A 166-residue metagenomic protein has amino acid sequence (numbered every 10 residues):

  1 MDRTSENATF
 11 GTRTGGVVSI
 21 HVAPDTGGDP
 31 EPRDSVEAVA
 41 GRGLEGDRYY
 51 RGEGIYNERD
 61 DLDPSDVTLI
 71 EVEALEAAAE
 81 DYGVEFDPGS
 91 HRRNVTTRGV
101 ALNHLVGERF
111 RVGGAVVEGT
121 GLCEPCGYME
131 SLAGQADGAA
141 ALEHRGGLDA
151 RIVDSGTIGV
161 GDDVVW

Functional and structural regions predicted by a protein language model:
M1, V116, V164-W166: Solvent-exposed, well-ordered amphipathic alpha-helical segments that flank/support binding or catalytic loops
D2-V112, S155: Electropositive, beta-rich accessory/interaction domains or terminal extensions that provide binding surfaces
D47, C126-Y128, G159: Intrinsically disordered, low-complexity acidic/polar segments
R93, T97-S155: Glycine-rich active-site loops that engage anionic ligands at enzyme catalytic sites
H104, I158-G159, V164: Short, well-ordered loop/turn sites that connect or cap secondary structure elements
